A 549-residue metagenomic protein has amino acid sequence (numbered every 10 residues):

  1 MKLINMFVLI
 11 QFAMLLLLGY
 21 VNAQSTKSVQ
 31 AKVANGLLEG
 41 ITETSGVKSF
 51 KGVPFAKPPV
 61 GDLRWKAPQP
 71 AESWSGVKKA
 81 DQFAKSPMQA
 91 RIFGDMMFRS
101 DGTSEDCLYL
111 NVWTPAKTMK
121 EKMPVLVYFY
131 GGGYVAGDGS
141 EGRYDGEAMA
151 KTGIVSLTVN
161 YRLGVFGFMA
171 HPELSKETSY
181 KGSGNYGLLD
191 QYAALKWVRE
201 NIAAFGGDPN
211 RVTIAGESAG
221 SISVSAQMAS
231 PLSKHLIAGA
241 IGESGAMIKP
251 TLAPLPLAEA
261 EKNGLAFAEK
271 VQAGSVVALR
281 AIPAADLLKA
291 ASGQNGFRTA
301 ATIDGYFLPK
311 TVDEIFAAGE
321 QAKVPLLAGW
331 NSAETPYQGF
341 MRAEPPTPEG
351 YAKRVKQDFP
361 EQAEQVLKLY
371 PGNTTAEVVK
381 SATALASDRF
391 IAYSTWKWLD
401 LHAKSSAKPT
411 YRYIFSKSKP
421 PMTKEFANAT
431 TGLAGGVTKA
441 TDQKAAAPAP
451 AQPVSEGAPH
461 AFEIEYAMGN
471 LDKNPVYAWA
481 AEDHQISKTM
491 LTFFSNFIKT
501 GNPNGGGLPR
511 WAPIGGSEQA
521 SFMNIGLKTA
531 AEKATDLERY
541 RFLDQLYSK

Functional and structural regions predicted by a protein language model:
M1-T26: Bacterial Sec-dependent N-terminal signal peptides
A23-N185, P209, L471, Y477-M490 (+2 more regions): Non-catalytic accessory segments of hydrolases
K48, E105-L108, L189-Y192, K196 (+6 more regions): A structural signal for well-ordered alpha-helical segments within the folded catalytic domains of diverse enzymes
I92-V276, Y306-P309, D313-M341, G501: Serine-hydrolase-like catalytic core of hydrolytic proteins
E105-Y109, P124, I154, K323-V324 (+5 more regions): Extracellular structured ligand-interaction cores
L126, T158, Y192-L195, R199 (+12 more regions): Non-transmembrane alpha-helical segments in soluble domains of secreted/periplasmic/extracellular proteins
R162-V165, A215-A219, Y413-M422, P509-G515: Short, solvent-exposed turn/loop segments enriched in Gly/Ser/Thr/Pro and often Arg
M247, A278, A285-A481: Substrate-gating cap/lid region and adjacent catalytic-acid/histidine neighborhood within extracellular/lumenal
